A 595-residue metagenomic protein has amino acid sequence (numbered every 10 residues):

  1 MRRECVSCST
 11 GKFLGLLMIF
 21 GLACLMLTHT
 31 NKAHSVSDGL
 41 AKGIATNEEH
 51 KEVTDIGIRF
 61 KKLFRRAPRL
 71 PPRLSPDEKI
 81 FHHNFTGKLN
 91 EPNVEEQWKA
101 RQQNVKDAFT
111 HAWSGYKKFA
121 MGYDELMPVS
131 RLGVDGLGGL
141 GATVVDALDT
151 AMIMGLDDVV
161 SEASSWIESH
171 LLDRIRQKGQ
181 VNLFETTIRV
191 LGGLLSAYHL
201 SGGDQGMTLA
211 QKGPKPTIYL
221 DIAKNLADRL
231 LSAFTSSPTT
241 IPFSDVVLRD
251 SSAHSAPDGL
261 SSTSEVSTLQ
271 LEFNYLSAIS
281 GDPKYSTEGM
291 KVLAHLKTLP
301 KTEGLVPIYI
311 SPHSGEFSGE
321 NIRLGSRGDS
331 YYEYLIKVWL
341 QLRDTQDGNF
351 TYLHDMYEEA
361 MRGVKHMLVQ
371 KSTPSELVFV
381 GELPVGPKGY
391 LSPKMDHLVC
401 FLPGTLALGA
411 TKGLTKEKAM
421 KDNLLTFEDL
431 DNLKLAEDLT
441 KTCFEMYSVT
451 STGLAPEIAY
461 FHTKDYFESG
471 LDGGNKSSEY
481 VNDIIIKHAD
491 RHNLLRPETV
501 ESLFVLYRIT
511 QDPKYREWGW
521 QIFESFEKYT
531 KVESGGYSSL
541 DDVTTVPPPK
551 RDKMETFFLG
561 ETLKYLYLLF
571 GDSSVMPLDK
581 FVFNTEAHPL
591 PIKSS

Functional and structural regions predicted by a protein language model:
R2-S595: Glycan-recognition and catalytic cores of secretory/periplasmic carbohydrate-active enzymes
